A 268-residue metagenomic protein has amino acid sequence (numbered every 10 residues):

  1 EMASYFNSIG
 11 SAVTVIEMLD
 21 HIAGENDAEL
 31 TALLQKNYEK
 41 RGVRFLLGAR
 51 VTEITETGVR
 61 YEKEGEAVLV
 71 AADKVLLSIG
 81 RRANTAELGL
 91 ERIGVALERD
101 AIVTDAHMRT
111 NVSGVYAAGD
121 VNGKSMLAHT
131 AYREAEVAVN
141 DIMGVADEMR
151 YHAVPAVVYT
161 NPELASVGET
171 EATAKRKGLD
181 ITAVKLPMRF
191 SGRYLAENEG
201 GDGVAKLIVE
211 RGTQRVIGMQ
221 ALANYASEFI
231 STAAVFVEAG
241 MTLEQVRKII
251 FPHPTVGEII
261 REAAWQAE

Functional and structural regions predicted by a protein language model:
M2-E56, R60-A67, S125-Y132, N140-T173: Rossmann-like dinucleotide-binding cores of NAD(P)H-dependent redox enzymes
A12, R44, L69, A96 (+1 more regions): Conserved beta-strand segments of alpha/beta enzyme cores
V13, Y38, L90, A135 (+3 more regions): Residue-level signature of catalytic and energy-coupling elements of molecular machines, predominantly ATP/GTP-dependent
K40, D105-A106, E210-R211: Short, acidic, Ser/Thr-enriched surface-loop or helix-capping motifs
E56-Y61, V95-V103, R189: Short gly/ser/thr-rich secondary-structure transition/capping motifs
L69-M143: FAD-site-proximal beta/loop scaffold in flavoenzymes
A96-E98, V145-P155, L179-V184: A short alpha-helix-loop-beta-strand transition element characteristic of N-terminal alpha/beta dinucleotide-binding
M143, Y159-E268: Flexible, glycine-rich terminal cap/loop adjacent to redox cofactors in electron-transfer oxidoreductases
